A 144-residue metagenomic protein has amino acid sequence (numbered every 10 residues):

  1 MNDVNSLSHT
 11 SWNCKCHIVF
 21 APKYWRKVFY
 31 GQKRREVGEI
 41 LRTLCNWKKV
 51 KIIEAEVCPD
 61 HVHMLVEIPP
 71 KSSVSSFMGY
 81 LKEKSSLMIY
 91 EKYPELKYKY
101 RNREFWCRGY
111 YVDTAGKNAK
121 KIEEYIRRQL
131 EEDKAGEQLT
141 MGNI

Functional and structural regions predicted by a protein language model:
M1-I144: Basic nucleic-acid-binding interfaces
